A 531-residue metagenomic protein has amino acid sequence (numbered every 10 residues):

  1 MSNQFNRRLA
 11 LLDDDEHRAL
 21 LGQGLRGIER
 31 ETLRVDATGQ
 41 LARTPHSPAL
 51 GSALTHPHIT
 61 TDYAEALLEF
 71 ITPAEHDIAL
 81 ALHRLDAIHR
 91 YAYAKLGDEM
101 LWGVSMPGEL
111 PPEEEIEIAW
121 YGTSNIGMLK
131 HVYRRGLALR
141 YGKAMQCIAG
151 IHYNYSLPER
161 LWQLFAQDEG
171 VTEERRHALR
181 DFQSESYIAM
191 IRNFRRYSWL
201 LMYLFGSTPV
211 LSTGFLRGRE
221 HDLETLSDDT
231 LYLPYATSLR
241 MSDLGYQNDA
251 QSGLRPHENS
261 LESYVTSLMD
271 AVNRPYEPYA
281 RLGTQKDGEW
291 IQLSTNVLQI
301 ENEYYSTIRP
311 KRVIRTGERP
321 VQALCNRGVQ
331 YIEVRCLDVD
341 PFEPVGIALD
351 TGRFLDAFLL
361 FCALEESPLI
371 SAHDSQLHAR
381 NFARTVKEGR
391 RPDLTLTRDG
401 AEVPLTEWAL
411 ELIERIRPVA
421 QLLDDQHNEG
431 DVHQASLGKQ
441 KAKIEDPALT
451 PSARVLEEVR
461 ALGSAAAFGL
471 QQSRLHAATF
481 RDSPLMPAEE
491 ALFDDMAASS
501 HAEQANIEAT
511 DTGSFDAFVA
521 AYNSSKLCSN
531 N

Functional and structural regions predicted by a protein language model:
M1-A138, M145-I151, F182-R192, R196-W199: Terminal catalytic/cofactor-binding subdomain
G24, N125, L129, M145-A149 (+4 more regions): Secondary-structure capping and boundary motifs in well-ordered enzyme cores
E31, M145-P158, Y331-D338: Histidine-centered divalent-metal-coordination microenvironment in nucleic-acid enzymes
D36-A37, T72-A81, E159-L161, D338-I347: A generic structural motif
P107-E109, S212-F215, S375-T385, V432-K443: A glycine-rich phosphate-binding loop feature that marks nucleotide/adenosyl-phosphate handling sites
S124-L139, C147, S156-A323, R335 (+4 more regions): Loop-rich catalytic cores of soluble enzymes, especially ATP-dependent carboxylate-amine ligases and other
C325-N326, I332-D424: Substrate-recognition/cap regions that form aromatic- and gly/pro-loop-enriched pockets for small-molecule ligands
E429-N531: Extended, compositionally biased alpha-helical segments that mediate assembly or anchoring
